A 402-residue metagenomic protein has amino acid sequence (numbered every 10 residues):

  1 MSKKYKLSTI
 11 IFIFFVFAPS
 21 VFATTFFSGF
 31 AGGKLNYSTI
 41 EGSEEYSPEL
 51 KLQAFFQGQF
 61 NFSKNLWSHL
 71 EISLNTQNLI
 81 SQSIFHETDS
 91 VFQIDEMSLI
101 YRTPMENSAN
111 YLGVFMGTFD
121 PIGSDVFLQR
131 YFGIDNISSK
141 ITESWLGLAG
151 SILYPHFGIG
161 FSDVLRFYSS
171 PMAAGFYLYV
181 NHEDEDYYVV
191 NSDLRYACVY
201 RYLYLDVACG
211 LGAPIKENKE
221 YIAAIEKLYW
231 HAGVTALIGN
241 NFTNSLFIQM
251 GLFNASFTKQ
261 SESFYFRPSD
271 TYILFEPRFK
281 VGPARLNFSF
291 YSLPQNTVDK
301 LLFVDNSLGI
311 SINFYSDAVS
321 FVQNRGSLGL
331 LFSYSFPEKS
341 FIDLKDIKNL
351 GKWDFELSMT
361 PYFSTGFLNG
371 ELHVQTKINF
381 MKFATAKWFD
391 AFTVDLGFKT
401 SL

Functional and structural regions predicted by a protein language model:
Y5-A18: Sec-dependent N-terminal signal peptides
P19-A23: Sec/Tat signal peptide C-region and signal peptidase I cleavage site
T24-S28, L35, S47-E49, W67 (+3 more regions): Signature for the C-terminal beta-barrel architecture of outer-membrane proteins
S28, G32-G58, K64: N-terminal, charge-rich interaction modules
F62-M172: Outer membrane beta-barrel
L99, W388-L402: Outer-membrane beta-barrel "beta-signal"
E356, T360-N369, Q375-K377, D395-T400: C-terminal functional modules
